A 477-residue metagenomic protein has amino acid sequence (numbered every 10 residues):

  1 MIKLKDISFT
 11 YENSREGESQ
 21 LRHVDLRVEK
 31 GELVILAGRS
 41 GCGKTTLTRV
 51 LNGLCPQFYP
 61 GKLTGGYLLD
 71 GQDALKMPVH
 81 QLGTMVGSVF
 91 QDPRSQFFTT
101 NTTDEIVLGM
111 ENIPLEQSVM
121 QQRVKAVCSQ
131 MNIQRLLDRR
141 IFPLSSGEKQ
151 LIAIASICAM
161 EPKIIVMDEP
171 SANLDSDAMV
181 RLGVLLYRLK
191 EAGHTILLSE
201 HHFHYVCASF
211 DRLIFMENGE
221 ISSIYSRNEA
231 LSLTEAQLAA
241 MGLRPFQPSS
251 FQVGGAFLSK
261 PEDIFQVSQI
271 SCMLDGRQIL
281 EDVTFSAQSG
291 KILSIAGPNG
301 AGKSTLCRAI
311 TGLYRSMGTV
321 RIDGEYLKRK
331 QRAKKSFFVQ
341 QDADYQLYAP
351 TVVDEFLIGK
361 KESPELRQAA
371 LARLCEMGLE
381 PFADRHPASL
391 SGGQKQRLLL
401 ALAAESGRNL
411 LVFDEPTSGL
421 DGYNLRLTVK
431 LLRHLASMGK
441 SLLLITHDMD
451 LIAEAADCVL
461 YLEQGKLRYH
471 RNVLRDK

Functional and structural regions predicted by a protein language model:
G66-Q81, T319-R332: ABC ATPase NBD Q-loop/coupling interface
S118-L136, E365-F382: Conserved ABC ATPase "signature" region
R140-L144, E148, H386-L390, Q394: Conserved ABC ATPase signature
I154-A155, L400: Hydrophobic anchor residue at the start of the ABC signature
C158, A403-A404: ABC ATPase C-loop
I165-D168, L411-D414: Catalytic Walker B motif of ABC-type/P-loop ATPase nucleotide-binding domains
D175, D421: ABC-family nucleotide-binding domains
E200-H201, T446-H447: H-loop/switch region of ABC-family ATPase nucleotide-binding domains
